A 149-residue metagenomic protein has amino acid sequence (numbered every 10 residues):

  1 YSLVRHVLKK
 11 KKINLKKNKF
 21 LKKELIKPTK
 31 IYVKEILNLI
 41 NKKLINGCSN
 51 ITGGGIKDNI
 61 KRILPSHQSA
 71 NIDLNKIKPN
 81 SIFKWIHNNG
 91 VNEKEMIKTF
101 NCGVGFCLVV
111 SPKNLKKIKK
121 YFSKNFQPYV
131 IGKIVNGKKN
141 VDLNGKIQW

Functional and structural regions predicted by a protein language model:
H6-W149: Glycine-/charge-enriched secondary-structure boundary and capping motifs
